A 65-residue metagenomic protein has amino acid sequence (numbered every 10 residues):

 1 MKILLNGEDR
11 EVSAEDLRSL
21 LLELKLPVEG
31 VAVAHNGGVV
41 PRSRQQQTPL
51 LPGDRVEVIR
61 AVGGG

Functional and structural regions predicted by a protein language model:
M1-G64: Ubiquitin-like/PB1-type beta-grasp interaction modules and other compact soluble beta-rich domains
